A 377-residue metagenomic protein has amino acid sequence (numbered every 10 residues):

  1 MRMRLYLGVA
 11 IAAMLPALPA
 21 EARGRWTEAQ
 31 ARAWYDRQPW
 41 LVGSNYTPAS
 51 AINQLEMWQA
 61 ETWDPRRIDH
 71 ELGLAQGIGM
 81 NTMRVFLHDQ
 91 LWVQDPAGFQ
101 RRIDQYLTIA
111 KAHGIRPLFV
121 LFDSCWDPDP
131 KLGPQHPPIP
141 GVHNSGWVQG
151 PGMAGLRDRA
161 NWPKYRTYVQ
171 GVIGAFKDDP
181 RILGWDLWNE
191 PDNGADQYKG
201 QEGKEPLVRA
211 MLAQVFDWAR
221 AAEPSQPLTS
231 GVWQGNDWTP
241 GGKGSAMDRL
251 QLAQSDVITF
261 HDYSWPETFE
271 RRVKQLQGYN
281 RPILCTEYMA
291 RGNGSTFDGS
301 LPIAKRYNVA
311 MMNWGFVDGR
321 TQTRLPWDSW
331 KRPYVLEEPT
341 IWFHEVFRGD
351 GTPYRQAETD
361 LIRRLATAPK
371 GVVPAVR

Functional and structural regions predicted by a protein language model:
M1-L5: Positively charged n-region of N-terminal signal peptides that target proteins for export
Y6-P16: Bacterial N-terminal signal peptides
L18-A22: Sec/Tat signal peptide C-region and signal peptidase I cleavage site
R23-V257, H261, P266-T268, Y279 (+6 more regions): Active-site mouth of glycoside hydrolases
N313-G315: Replace "adjacent to P-loop NTPase cores in ATP/GTP-dependent enzymes" with "adjacent to NTP-binding cores
E345-V346, D350, Y354-R377: Carbohydrate-binding surfaces of carbohydrate-active enzymes
